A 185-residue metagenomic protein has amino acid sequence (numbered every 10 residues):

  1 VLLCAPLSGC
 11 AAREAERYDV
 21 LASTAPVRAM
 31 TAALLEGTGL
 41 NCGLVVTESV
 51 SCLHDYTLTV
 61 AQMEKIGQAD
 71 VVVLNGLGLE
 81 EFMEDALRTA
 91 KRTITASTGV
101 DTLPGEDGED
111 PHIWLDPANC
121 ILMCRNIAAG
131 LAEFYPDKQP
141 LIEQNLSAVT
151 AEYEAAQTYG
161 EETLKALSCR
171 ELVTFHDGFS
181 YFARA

Functional and structural regions predicted by a protein language model:
V1-A12: Sec-dependent N-terminal signal peptides of Gram-positive bacterial secreted proteins and lipoproteins
C10-A185: Extracytoplasmic metal-acquisition and chelation regions
